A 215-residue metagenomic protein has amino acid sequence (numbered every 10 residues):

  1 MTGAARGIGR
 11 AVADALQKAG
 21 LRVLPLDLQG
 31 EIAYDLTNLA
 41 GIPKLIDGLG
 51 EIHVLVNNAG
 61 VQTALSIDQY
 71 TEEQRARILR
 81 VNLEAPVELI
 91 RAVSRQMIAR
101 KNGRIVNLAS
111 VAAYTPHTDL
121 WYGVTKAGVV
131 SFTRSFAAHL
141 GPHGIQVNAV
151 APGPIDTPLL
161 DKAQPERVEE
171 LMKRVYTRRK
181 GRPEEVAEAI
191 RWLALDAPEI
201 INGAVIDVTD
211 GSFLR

Functional and structural regions predicted by a protein language model:
S66-I67, Q74-L79, L160, R167 (+1 more regions): Substrate-binding pocket helix/loop in short-chain dehydrogenase/reductase
Y70, P116-V124, S135, A163: Active-site loop-to-helix junction immediately N-terminal to the catalytic Tyr of the SDR YXXXK motif in Rossmann-fold
I90, T125, T133: Active-site helix of classical SDR
R95, A138-H139, E199: Alpha-helical segment proximal to the catalytic Tyr-Lys
S110: Residue(s) in the substrate-gating loop at a strand-loop-helix junction that position the organic substrate next
G141, Q146, I201-G203: Short, small/polar-rich loop/turn modules that mediate ligand/substrate recognition or access, typified
N202-R215: Short C-terminal tail/terminal secondary-structure segment of NAD(P)H-dependent dehydrogenase/reductase domains
